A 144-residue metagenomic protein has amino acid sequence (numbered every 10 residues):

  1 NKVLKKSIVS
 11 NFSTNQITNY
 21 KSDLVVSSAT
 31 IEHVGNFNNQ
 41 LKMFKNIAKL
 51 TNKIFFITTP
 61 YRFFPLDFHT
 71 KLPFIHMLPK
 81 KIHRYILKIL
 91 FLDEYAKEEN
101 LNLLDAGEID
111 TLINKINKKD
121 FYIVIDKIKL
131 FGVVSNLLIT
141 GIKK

Functional and structural regions predicted by a protein language model:
N1-F64, T140-K143: Conserved SAM-binding loop
T30, P73, E99: Short, flexible active-site loop motifs that bind/organize anionic cofactors or intermediates
H33-V34, F63-F68, F131-S135: Short catalytic/ligand-binding loop motif for oxyanion handling, primarily in non-cytosolic enzymes, centered on
F55-I82: Conserved class I S-adenosyl-L-methionine
I82-D93: Short, flexible, basic/aromatic active-site loop/helix in glycosyltransferases
A96-N117: Short alpha-helix
K115, Y122-K144: Core SAM-dependent methyltransferase catalytic element
